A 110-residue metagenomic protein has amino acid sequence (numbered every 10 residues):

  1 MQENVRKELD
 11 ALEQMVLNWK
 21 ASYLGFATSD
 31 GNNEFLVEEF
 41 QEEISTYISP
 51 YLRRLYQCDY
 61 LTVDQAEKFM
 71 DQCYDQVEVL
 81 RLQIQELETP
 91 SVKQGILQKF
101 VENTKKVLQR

Functional and structural regions predicted by a protein language model:
M1-G31, K105-L108: Short terminal alpha-helical segments
Q2, D10, L36, S49 (+2 more regions): Serine/threonine-rich low-complexity intrinsically disordered regions
E3-R6, F35-E42, E67: Short, solvent-exposed segments of well-ordered alpha helices
N4-E8, S29, F40, P90 (+2 more regions): A broad "ordered helical/assembly scaffold" signature
R6, D10-E13, L17, E42-S49 (+1 more regions): Generic structural signal for well-ordered, non-transmembrane alpha-helical segments in soluble/cytosolic regions
R6-L9, N33, C58, I84 (+2 more regions): Generic N-terminal initiation segments characterized by hydrophobic and/or small/turn-forming residues
L17-L61: Amphipathic alpha-helical interaction modules
Q65-R110: Amphipathic alpha-helical binding modules
